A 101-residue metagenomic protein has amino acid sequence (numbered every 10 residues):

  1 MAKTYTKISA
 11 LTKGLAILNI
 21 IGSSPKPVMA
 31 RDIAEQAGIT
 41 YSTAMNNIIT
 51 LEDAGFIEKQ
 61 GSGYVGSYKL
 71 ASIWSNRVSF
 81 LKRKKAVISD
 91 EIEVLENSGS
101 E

Functional and structural regions predicted by a protein language model:
A2, T6-S67: N-terminal helix-turn-helix
S62-F80: Basic, amphipathic "hinge/linker" alpha-helix immediately C-terminal to the N-terminal HTH DNA-binding motif
V78-E101: Amphipathic alpha-helical dimerization/coiled-coil segments that flank or bridge DNA-binding/regulatory modules
